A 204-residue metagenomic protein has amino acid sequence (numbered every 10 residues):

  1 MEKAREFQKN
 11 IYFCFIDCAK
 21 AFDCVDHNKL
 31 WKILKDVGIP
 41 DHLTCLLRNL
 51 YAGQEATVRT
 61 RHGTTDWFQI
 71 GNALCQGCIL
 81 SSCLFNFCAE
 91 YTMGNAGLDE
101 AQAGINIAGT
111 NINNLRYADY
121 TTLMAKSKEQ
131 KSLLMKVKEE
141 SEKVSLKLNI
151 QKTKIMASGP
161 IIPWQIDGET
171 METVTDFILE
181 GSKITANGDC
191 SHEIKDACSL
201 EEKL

Functional and structural regions predicted by a protein language model:
M1-L204: Nucleotidyl polymerases of mobile genetic elements and RNA viruses
